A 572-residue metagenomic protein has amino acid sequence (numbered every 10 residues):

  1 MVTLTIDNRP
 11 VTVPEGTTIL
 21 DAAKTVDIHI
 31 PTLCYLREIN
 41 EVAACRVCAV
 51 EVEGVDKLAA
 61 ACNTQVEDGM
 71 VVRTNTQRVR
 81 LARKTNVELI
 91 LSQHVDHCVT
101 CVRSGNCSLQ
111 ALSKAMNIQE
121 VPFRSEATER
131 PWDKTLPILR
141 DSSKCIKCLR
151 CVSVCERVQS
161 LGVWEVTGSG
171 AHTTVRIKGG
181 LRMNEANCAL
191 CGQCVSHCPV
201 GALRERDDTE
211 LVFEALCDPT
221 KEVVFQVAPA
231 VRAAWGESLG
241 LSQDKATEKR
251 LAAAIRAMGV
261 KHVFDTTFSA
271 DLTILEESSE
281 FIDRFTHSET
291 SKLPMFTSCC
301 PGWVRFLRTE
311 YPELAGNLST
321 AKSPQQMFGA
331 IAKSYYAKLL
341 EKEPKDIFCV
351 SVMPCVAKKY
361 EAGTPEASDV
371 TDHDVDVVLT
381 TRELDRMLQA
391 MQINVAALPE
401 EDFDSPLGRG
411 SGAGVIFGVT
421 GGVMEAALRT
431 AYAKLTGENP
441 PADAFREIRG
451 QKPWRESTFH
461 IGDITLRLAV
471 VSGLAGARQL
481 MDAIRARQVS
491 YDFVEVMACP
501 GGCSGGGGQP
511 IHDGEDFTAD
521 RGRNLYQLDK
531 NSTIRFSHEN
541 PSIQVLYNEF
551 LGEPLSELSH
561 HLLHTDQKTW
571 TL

Functional and structural regions predicted by a protein language model:
M1-L4: Short structural boundary motif marking the start of a folded domain
I6-R9, E53-G54: Short strand-turn-strand beta-turns centered on an Asx-Gly dipeptide
R9-E15: A short N-terminal beta-strand-loop micro-motif at the entrance of redox/enzyme domains
V11, D133, S143, A186 (+3 more regions): Residues that cap or flank secondary-structure elements
P14, L136, I146, A189 (+2 more regions): Residue-level recognition of alpha-helix initiation/capping sites
E15-N75, V79, E205-L572: Iron-sulfur-associated redox domains of electron-transfer enzymes in respiratory and anaerobic energy metabolism
R46-L190, S196, L203-D218, E222: Fe-S ferredoxin-like electron-transfer domains and their immediately adjacent linker/connector regions across
